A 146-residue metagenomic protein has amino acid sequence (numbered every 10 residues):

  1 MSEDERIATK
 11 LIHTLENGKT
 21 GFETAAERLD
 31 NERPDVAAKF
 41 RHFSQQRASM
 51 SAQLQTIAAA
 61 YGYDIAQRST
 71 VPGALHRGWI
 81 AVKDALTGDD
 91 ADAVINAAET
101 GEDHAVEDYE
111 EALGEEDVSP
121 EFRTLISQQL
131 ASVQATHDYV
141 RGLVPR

Functional and structural regions predicted by a protein language model:
S2-N31, A93-D117: Alpha-helical bundle segments that constitute or directly flank the non-heme di-iron/ferroxidase center
E3-L11, R33-A52, A91-A97, E121-V133: Alpha-helical scaffold segments that form or flank carboxylate-/histidine-based iron centers
K19, A26, S51, Q55-A58 (+5 more regions): A structural signal for well-ordered alpha-helices, especially hydrophobic packing surfaces of coiled-coils
A25-R28, Q46, G73-A74: Short N-terminal helix-initiation segments at or just after the protein's N-terminus
D35-P72, V140-L143: Conserved alpha-helical segments that form or flank metal/cofactor-binding pockets of metalloenzymes
T56-T100, H104-V106: Carboxylate-rich helix-loop segments that flank metal/cofactor sites and access channels in metalloenzymes
V94, A98-R146: Preference for long, well-ordered alpha-helical segments
